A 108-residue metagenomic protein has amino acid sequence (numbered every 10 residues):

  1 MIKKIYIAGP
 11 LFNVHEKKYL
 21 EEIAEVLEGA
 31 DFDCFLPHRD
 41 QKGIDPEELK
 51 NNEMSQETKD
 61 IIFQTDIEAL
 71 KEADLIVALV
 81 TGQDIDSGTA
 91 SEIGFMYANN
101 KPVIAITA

Functional and structural regions predicted by a protein language model:
M1-A108: Conserved catalytic or regulatory cores that recognize and/or transform ribose-phosphate-containing ligands
